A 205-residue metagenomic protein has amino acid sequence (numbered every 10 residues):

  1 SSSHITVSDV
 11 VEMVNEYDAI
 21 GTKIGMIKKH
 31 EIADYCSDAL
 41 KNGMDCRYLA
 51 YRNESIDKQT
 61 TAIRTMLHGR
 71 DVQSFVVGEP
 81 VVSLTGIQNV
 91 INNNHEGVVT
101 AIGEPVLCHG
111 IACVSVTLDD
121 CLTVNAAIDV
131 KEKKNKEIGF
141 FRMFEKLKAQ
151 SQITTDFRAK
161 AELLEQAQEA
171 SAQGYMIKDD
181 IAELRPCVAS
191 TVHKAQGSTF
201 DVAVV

Functional and structural regions predicted by a protein language model:
S1-K148: Conserved helicase motor core of P-loop NTPases
V98, V106-V205: Conserved helicase C-terminal RecA-like lobe
